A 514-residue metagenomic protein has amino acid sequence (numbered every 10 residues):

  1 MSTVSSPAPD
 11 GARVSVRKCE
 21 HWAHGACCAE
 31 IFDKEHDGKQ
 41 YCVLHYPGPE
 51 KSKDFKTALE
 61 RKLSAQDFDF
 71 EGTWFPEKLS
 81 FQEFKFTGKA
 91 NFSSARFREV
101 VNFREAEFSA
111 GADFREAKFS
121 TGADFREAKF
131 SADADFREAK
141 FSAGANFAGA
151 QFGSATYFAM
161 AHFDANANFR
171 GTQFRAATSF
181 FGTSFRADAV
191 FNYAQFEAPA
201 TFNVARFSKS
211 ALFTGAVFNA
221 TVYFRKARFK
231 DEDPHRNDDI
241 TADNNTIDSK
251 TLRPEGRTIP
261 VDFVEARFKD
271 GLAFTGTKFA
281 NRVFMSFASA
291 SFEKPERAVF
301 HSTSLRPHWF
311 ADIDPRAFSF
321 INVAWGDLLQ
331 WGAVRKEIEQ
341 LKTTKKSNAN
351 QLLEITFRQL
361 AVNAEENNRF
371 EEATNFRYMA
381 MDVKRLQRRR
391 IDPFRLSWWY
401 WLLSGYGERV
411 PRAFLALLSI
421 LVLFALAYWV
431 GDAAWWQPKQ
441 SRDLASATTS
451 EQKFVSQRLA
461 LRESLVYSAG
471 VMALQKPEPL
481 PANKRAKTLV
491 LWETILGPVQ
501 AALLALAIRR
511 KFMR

Functional and structural regions predicted by a protein language model:
M1-L396: N-terminal leader/targeting and pre-domain segments
W398-V410, A433-V499, L503: Pore-loop/selectivity-filter region of tetrameric P-loop cation channels
E408-L418: Alpha-helical transmembrane segments and their helix-start/interface "positive-inside/aromatic belt" motifs in integral
A416, I420, L491-A507, F512: C-terminal substrate/ligand-recognition segments
F424, Y428, D432, W436 (+1 more regions): Membrane-water interface at transmembrane helix exits
